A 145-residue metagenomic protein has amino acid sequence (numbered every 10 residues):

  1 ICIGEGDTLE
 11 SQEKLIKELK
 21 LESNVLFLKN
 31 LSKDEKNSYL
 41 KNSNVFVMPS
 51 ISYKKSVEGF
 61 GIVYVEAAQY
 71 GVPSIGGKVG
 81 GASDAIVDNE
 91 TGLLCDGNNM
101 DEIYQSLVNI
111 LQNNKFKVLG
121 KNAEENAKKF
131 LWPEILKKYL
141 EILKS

Functional and structural regions predicted by a protein language model:
C2, E10-E35: Nucleotide-activated donor-binding/catalytic signature segment of Leloir-type glycosyltransferases, i.e., the conserved
D7-S11, S83-V108: Change "using UDP/GDP/dTDP sugars" to "using nucleotide sugars
K17-E18, V108-E125, S145: Conserved donor-nucleotide binding/catalytic region of nucleotide-linked donor-dependent transferases
N30-L31, S38-S43, Y139: Short alpha-helical donor nucleotide-sugar binding micro-motif in glycosyltransferases
K41-S56, V72: Acidic donor-binding loop of glycosyltransferase active sites
Y64, Q69, P73-G76, I86: Short hydrophobic beta-strand element within catalytic cores of glycosyltransferases and related nucleotide-activated
T91, E102, K115-K129, K138-E141: A short, well-ordered alpha-helix in the C-terminal region of glycosyltransferases
N109, W132-S145: C-terminal alpha-helical cap of glycosyltransferases
